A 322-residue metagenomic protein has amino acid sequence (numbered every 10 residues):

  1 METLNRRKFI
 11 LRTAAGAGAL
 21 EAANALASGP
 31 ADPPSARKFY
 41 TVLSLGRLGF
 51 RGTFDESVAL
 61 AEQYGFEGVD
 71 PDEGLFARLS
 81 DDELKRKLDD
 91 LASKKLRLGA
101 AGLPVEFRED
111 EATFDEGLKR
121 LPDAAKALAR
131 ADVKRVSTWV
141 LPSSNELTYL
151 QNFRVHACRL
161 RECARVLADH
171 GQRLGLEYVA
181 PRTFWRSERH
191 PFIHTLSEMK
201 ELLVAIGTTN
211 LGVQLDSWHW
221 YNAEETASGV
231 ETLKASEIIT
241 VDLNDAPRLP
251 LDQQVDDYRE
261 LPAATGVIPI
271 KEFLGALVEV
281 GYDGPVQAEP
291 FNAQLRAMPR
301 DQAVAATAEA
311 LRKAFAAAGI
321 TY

Functional and structural regions predicted by a protein language model:
E2-V42, R47, R51-E62, D132 (+2 more regions): Histidine-acidic metal/acid-base catalytic patches
T13-A23, D32-S35, E62, D90-S93 (+4 more regions): Active-site acidic/histidine proton-transfer and metal-coordination neighborhood in alpha/beta enzyme cores
R47-T53, D72-E83, E106-G117, S143-L147 (+4 more regions): Acidic-and-aromatic substrate-binding clefts and catalytic sites of carbohydrate-active enzymes
S57, K87, R120-A124, H156-R159 (+3 more regions): Alpha-helical packing segments of well-folded alpha/beta enzyme cores
E67-G68, R97, K134, R173-G175 (+1 more regions): Residue-level detector of anion-binding/catalytic polar loops
V69-D72, R97, R108, I239-P247: His/Asp/Glu-enriched short active-site or ligand-binding loop at hydrolase and phosphoryl-transfer sites
S80-R97: Short acidic, glycine/proline-enriched helix-loop-strand junctions
